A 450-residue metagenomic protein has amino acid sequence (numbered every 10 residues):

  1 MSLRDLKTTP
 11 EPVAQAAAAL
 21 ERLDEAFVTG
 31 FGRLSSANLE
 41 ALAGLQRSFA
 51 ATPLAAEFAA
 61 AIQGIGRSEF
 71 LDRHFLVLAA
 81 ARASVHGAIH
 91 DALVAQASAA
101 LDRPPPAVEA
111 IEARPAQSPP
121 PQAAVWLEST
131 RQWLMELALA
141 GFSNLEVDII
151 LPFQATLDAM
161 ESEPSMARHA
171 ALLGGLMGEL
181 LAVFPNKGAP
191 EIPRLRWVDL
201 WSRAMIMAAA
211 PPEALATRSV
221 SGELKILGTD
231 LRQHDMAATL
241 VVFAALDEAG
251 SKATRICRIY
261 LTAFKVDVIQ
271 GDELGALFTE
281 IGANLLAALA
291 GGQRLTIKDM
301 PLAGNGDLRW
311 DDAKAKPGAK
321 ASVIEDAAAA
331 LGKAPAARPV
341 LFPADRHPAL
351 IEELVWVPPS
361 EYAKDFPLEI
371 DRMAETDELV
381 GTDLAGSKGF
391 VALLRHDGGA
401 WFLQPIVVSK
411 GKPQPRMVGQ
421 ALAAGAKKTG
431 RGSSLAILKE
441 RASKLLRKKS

Functional and structural regions predicted by a protein language model:
M1-A110: Generic N-terminal leader/targeting and pre-domain segments
R33, A61, V77, R114-R232 (+2 more regions): Long, compositionally biased intrinsically disordered terminal regions
